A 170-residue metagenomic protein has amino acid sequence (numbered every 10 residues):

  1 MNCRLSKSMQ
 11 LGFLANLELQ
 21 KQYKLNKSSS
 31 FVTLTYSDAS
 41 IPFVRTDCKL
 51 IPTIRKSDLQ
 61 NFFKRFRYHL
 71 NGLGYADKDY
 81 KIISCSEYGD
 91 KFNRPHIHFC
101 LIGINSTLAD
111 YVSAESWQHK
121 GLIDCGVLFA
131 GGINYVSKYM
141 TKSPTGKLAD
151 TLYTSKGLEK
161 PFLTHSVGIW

Functional and structural regions predicted by a protein language model:
M1-L5: Short, cysteine/histidine-rich loop/knuckle motifs that typically chelate Zn2+
S6-K91: Signature for HUH/AEP ssDNA processing cores
G89-P95, F99-W170: Conserved His + Asp/Glu catalytic blocks
